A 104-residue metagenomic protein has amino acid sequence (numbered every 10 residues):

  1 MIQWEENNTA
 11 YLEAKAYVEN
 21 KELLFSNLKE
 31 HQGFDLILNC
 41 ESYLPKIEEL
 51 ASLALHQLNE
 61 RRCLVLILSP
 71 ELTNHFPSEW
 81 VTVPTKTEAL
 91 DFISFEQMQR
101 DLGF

Functional and structural regions predicted by a protein language model:
I2-F104: Amphipathic, Lys/Arg-enriched alpha-helical "gate/interface" segment within cytosolic domains that mediates
